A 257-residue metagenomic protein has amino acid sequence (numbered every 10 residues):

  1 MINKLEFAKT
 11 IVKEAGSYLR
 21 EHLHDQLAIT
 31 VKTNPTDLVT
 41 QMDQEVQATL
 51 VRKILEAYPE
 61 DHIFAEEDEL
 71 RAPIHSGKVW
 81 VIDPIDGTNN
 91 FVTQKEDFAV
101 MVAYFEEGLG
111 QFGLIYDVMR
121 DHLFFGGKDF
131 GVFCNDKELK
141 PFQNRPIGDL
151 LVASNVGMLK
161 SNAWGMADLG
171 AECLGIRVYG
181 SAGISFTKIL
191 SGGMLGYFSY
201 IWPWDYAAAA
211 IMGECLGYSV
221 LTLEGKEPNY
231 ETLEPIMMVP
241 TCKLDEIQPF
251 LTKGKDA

Functional and structural regions predicted by a protein language model:
M1-I85: N-terminal subdomain of lithium-sensitive/metallo-dependent phosphomonoesterases centered on the IMPase/IPPase/PAP
L19, D43, I54, T88 (+5 more regions): Residue-level signal for inorganic ion chemistry
D25, F98, G126-F130, E214 (+1 more regions): A short, compositionally biased
I74-F133: DPxDG-like acidic metal-binding loop motif
C134-E138: A structural micro-motif at secondary-structure boundaries
F142-A257: An extended, acidic
